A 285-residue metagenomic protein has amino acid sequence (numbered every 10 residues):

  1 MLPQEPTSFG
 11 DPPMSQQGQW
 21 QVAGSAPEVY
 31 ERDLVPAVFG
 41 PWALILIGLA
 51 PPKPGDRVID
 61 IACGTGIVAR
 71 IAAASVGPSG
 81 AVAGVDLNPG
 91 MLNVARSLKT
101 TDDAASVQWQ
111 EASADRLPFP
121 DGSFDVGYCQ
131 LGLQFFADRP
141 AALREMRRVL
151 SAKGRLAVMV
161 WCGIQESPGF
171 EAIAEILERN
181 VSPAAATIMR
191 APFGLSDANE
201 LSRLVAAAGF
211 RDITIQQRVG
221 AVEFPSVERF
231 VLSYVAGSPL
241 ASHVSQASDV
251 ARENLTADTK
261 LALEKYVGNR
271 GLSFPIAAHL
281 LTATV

Functional and structural regions predicted by a protein language model:
S15-W20, P27, F39, T65-I67 (+1 more regions): Conserved Class I S-adenosyl-L-methionine
P36-D56, I71: Conserved alpha-helix/loop element of class I SAM-dependent methyltransferases that forms part of the SAM/SAH-binding
R57-L117, A141: Class I SAM-dependent methyltransferase SAM/SAH-binding core
L87, M159-G163, R218: Short strand-turn motif at the edge of the Rossmann-like AdoMet-binding core
D115-V126: A short acidic, Gly/Pro-enriched loop at the edge of an enzyme's catalytic core that lines a small-molecule cofactor
D125-R139, C162: A short SAM/SAH-binding and catalytic strip from SAM-dependent methyltransferases
P140-R155: A short glycine-rich, Lys/Arg-flanked "PGG" loop and its adjoining helix->strand segment in the class I
R155-P183: Conserved class I S-adenosyl-L-methionine
